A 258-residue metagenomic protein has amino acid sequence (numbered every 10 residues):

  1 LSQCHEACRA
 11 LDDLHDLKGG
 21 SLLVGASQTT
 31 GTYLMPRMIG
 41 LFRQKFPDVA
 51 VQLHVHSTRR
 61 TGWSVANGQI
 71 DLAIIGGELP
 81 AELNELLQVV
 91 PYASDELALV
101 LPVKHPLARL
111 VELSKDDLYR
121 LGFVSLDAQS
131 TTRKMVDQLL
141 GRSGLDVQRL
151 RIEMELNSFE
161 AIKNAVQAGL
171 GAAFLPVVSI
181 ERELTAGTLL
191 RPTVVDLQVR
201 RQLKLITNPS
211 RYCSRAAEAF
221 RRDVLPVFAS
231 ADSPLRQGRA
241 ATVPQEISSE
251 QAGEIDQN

Functional and structural regions predicted by a protein language model:
L1-G19, I75, L225-P226: Alpha-helical "hinge/linker" immediately C-terminal to small N-terminal DNA-binding modules
H15-L22, D116-R120: Immediate post-signal peptide segment of exported/extracytoplasmic ligand-binding proteins
G19-E82, R239-T242, S248: Central regulatory/effector-binding core of bacterial HTH transcription factors
S21-G25, A73, V100, V124 (+2 more regions): Short, well-ordered beta-strand segments
K45, H56-L121, Q198-V199: Acidic, Gly/Pro-rich loop/turn segments at junctions of secondary structure
S57-I70, G76, T132-R191, I247 (+1 more regions): Hydrophobic hinge/microswitch elements
G76, L107-A108, G122-G144, C213-R215 (+2 more regions): Secondary-structure junction motif
L190-P234: A late-sequence structural motif
